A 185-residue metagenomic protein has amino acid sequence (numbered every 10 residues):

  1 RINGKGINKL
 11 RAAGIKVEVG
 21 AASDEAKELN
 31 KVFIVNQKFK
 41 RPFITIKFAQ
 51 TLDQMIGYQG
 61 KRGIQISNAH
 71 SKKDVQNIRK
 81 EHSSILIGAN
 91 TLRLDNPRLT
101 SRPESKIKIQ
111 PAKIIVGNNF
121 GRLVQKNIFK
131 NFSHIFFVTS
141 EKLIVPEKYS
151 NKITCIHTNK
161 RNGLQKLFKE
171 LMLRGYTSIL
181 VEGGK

Functional and structural regions predicted by a protein language model:
R1-K27, F136, E141-K142: Zn2+-dependent cytidine deaminase-like catalytic core
I2, S71, G163, G183-G184: Residue-level preference for nonpolar/small residues embedded in alpha-helices
N3-G6, A26-Q37, I64: Histidine/acidic-residue-rich, glycine-tolerant segments that coordinate divalent metal ions
I7, S23-N30, K72-R79: Hydrophobic, well-ordered secondary-structure segments
E18-A21, N159, G183-G184: Small/polar loops that bind or transfer phosphate-bearing groups
V35-N36, R41-T177: Active-site ligand-binding patch in enzyme domains
A89-N90, E182-K185: Glycine-rich beta-strand-to-loop/alpha-helix junction loops that act as flexible
